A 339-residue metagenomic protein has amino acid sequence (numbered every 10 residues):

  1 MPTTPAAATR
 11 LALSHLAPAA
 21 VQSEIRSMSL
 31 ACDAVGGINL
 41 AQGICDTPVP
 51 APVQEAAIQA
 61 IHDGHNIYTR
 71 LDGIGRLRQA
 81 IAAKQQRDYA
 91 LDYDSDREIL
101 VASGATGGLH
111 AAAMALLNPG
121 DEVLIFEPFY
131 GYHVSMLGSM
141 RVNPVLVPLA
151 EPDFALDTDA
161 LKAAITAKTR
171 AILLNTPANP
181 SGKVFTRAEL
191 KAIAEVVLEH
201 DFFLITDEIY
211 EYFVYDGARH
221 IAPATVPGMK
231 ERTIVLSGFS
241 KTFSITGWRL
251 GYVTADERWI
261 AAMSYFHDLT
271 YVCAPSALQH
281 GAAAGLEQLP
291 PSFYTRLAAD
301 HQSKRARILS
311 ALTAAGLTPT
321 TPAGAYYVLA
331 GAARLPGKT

Functional and structural regions predicted by a protein language model:
M1-V21, M28-I38, I44-Q59, Q86 (+1 more regions): PLP-dependent class I/II
L40, D63-I67, A80-R87: Glycine-rich loop-to-alpha-helix module at the N-terminal edge of alpha/beta enzyme cores
D72-G73: Short beta-strand to alpha-helix junction loop
L77-I81, G104: Conserved AMP-binding/adenylate-forming core of the ANL superfamily
